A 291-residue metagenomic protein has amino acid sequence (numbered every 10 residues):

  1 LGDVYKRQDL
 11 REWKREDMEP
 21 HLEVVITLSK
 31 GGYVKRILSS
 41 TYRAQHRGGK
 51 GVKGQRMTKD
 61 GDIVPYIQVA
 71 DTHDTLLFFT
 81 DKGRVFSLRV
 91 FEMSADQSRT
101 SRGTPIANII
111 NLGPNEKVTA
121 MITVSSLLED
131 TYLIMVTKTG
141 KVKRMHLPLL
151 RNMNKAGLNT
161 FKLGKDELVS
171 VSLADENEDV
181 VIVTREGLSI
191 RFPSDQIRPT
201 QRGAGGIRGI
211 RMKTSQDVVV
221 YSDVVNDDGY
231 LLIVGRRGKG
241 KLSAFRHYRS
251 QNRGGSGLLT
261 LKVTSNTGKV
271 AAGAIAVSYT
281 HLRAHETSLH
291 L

Functional and structural regions predicted by a protein language model:
L1-Q8, T280-T287: Conserved small/polar residues in nucleotide/adenosyl-binding loops
D3-I122, L128: Hydrophobic core positions in small helical hairpin nucleic-acid-binding modules
V25-T27, T75-F78, Y132-M135, L231-I233 (+1 more regions): Short beta-strand elements that form the blades of beta-propeller/WD-repeat-like and other beta-sheet-rich scaffold
R43-M57, S250-K269, L282: Nucleotide-binding motor/catalytic cores of P-loop/tubulin-like NTPases across gene-expression machines
S125-L258, T267-Y279: Conserved structured catalytic cores and adjacent interaction surfaces of nucleotide-binding/hydrolyzing enzymes
